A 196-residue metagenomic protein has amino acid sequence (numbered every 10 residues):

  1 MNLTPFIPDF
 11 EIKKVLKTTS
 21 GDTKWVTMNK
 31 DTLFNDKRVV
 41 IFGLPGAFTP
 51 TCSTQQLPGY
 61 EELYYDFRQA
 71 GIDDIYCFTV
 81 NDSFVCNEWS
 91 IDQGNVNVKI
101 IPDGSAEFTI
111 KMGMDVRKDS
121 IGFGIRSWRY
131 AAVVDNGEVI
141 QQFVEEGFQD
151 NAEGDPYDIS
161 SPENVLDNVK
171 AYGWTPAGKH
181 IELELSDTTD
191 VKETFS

Functional and structural regions predicted by a protein language model:
M1-S196: Chalcogenol-based redox active-site neighborhoods
